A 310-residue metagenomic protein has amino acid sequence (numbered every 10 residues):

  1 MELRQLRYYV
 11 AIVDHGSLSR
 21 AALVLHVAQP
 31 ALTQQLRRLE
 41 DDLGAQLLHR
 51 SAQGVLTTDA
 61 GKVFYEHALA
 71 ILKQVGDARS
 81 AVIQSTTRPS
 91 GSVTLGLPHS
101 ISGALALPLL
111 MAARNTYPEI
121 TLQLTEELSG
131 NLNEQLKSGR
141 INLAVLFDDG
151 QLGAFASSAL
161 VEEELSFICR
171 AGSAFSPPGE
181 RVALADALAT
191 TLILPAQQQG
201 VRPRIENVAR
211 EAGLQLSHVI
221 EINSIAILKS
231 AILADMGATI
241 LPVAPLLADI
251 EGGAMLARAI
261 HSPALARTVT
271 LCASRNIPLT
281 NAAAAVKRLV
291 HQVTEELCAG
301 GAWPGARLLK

Functional and structural regions predicted by a protein language model:
V10-A28: Short helix-boundary/capping micro-motifs
E40-D59: A short LG(V/I)-centered, amphipathic sequence patch enriched for acidic residue(s) preceding the LG motif
D42-L43, F64-T86, V286, G300: Alpha-helical linker/hinge and terminal dimerization helices associated with HTH transcriptional regulators
S90-G153, I222: Central regulatory/effector-binding core of bacterial HTH transcription factors
L128-N133, K137-I141, L146-F147, Q198-R258: Hydrophobic hinge/microswitch elements
A154-L192: Flexible hinge/capping segments at coil-to-helix
F175-P177, V182, T191-A212, L279-L289 (+1 more regions): Secondary-structure junction motif
V243-G252, S262-K310: C-terminal effector-binding regulatory domain of bacterial HTH transcription factors
